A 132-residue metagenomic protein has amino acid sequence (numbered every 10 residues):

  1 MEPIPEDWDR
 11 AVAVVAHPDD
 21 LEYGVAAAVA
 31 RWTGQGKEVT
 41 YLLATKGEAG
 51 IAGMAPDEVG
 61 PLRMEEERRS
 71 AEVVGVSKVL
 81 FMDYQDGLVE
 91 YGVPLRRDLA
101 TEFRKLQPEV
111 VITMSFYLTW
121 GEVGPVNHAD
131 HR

Functional and structural regions predicted by a protein language model:
M1-Q107: Active-site rim/loop-helix segments in enzyme catalytic domains that contact anionic ligands
E102-R132: Active-site adenylate/phosphate-handling loop in enzymes that bind or generate adenylated species
